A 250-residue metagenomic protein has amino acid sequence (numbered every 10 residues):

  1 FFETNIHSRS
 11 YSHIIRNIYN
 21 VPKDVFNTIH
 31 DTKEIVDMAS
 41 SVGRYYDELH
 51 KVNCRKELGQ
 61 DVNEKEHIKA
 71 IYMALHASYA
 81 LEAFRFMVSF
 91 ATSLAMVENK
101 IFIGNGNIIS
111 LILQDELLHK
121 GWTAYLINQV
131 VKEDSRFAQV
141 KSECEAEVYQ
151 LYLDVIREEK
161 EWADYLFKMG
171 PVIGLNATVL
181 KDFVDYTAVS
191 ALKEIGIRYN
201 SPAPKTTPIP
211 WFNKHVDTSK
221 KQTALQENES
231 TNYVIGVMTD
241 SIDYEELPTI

Functional and structural regions predicted by a protein language model:
F1-I250: Non-heme di-metal
